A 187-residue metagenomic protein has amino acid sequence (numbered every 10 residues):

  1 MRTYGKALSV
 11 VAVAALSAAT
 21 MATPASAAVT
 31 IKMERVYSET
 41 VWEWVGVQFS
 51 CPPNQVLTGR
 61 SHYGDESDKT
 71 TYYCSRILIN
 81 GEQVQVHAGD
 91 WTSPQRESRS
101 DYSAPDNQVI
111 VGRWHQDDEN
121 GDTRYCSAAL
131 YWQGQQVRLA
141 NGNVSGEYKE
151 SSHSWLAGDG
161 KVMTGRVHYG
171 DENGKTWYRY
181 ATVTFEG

Functional and structural regions predicted by a protein language model:
M1-A27: Secretory targeting and sorting signals
A27-G187: Lectin-type carbohydrate-recognition ectodomains
